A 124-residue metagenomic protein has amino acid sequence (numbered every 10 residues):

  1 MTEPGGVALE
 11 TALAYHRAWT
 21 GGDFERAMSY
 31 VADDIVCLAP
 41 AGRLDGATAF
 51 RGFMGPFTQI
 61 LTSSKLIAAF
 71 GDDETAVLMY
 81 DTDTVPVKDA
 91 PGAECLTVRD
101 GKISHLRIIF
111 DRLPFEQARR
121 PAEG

Functional and structural regions predicted by a protein language model:
M1-G124: C-terminal and inter-domain tail/linker signature
